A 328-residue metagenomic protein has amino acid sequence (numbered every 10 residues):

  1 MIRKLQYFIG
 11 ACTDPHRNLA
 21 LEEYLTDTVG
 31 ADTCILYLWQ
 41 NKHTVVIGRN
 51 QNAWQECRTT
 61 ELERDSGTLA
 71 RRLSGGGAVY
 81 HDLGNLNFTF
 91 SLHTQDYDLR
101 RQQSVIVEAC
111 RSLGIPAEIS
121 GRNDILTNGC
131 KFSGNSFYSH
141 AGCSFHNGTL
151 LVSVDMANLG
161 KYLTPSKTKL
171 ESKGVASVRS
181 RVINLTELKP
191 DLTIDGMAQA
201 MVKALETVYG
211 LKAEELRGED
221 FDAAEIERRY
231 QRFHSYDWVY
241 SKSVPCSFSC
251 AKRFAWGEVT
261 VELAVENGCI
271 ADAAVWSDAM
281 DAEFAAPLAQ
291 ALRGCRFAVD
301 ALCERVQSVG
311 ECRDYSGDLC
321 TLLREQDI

Functional and structural regions predicted by a protein language model:
M1-Y97: N-terminal lobe of the biotin/lipoate ligase/transferase fold
C12, L92-D96, T186-D191, S277-A279: A generic structural motif
Q40-H43, I119-G129: Short, glycine/charge-rich beta-strand/loop segments that flank catalytic centers and engage negatively charged groups
L73-N87, I125-N128, S136-S144: FAD-binding core of FAD-dependent oxidoreductases, characterized by glycine-rich FAD pyrophosphate-binding loops
N85-N123: Contiguous, small/hydrophobic- and glycine-enriched helical/loop subdomains that border and often "cap" functional
G114, S133, A141-K242, E283-I328: Long, positively charged amphipathic alpha-helical accessory segments at protein N-termini or as interdomain linkers
A223-W276: Internal helical hairpin/lid segments
